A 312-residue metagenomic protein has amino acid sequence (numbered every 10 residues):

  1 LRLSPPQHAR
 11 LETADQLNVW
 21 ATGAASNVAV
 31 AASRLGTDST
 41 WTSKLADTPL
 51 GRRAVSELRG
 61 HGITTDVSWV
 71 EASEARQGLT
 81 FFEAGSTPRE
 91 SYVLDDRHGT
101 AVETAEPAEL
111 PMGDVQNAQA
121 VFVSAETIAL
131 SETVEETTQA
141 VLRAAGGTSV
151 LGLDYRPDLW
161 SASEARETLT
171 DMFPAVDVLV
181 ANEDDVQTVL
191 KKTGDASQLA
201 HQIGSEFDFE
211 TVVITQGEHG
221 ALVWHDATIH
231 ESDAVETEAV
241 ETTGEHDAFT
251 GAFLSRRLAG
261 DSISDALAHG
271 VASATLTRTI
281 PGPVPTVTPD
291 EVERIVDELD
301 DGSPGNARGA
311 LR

Functional and structural regions predicted by a protein language model:
L1-R10: Positively charged, low-complexity intrinsically disordered leader regions
R10, D38-A125, I295-L311: Conserved N-terminal subdomain of the carbohydrate kinase-like
N27-D38, F82, R256-G260: Alpha-helix C-terminal capping segments
A32, N182, H246: Short, conserved phosphate/pyrophosphate- and ester-handling motifs at nucleotide-, phospho-/glycolipid
D38-S39, T65, G147-S149, V212: Hydrophobic anchor at the start of a short beta-strand that flanks the dinucleotide cofactor-binding loop
D114-Q116, M172-F173, E206: A short, aliphatic-rich alpha-helical micro-motif
A120-Q202, H219-G220: Conserved beta-alpha-beta core of the PfkB/ribokinase-like small-molecule kinase fold
K192-R312: Conserved phosphate-binding/catalytic region of the ribokinase-like
